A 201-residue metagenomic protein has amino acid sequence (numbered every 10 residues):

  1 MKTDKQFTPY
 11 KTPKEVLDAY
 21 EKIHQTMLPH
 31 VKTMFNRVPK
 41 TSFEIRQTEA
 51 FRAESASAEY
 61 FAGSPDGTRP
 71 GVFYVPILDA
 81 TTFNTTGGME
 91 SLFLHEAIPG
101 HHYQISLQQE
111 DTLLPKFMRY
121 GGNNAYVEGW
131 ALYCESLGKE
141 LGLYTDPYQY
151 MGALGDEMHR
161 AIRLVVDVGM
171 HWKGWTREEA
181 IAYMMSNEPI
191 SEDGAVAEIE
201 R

Functional and structural regions predicted by a protein language model:
M1-R201: N-terminal maturation segment of proteins
